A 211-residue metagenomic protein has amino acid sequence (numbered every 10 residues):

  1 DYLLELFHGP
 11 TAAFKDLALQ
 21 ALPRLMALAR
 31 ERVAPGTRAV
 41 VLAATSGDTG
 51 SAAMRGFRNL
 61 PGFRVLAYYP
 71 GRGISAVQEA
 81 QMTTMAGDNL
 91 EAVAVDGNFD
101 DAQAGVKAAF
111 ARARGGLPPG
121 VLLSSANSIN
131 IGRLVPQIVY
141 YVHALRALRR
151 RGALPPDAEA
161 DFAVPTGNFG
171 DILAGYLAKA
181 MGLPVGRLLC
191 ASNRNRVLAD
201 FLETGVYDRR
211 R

Functional and structural regions predicted by a protein language model:
D1-R211: PLP-dependent amino-acid enzyme catalytic core
